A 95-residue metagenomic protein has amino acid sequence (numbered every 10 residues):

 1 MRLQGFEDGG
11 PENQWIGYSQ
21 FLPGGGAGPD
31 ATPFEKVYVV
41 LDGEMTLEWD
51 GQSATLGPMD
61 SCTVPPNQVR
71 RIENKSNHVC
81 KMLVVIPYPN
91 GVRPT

Functional and structural regions predicted by a protein language model:
M1-N13, R93-T95: A short, N-terminal "cap"/entry segment at the start of jelly-roll beta-barrel domains of the cupin/DSBH fold
R2-G5, G17-T32: Conserved short histidine dyad/triad with adjacent acidic residue
Y18, G28, V37, Q52-T55: Short, surface-exposed secondary-structure edge patches
S19, T63, H78-R93: A short hydrophobic beta-strand segment most commonly corresponding to one strand of the jelly-roll/cupin
A27-P29, L47-E48, V64, R70-N77: Short beta-strand His + acidic residue motifs that chelate non-heme Fe in jelly-roll/DSBH and cupin folds
P33, Q52, Q68-V69, H78 (+1 more regions): A generic "binding-loop/recognition-motif" signal
P33-M45: Glycine- and acidic-residue-biased ligand/ion/polar-headgroup-sensing regions
G51-P66: Short acidic-glycine-tyrosine-enriched beta hairpin
